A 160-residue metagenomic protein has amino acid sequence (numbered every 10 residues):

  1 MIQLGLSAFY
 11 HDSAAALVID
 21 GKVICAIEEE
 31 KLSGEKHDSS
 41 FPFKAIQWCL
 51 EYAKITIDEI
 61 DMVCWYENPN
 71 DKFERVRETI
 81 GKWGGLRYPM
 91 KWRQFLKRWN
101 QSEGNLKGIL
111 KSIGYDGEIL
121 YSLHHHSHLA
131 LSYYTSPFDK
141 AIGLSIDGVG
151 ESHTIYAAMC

Functional and structural regions predicted by a protein language model:
M1-C160: Short acidic/glycine-rich loops and adjacent helix/strand connectors that line catalytic pockets where negatively
